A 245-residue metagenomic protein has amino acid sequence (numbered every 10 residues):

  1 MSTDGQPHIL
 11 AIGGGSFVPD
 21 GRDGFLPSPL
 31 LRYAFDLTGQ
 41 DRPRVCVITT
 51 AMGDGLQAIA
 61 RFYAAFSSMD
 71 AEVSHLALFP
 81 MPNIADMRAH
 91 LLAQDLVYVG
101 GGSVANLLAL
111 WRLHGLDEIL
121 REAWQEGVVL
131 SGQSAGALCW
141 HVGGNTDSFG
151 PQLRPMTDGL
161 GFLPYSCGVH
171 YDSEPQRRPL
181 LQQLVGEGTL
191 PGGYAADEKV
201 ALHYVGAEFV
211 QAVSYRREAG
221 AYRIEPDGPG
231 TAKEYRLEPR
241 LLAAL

Functional and structural regions predicted by a protein language model:
M1-R42, V47-A60, A64-S68, L96 (+2 more regions): C-terminal and late-domain segments of enzyme folds
A11, S74-A77, Y98-V99, L130-Q133 (+1 more regions): General beta-strand structural signal in soluble alpha/beta enzymes
P19, L107-L108, H141: Glycine/Thr-rich phosphate-binding loops of Rossmann-like dinucleotide-binding domains
D23-P27, P80, M87, L113 (+1 more regions): A conditional alpha-helix N-cap/helix-loop micro-motif detector
C46-G102, N106: Portal/gating segments that form or line small-molecule/metal binding sites
H90-A93, H114-G127: Catalytic-core regions built around general acid/base machinery
Y98-G101, L120-G143: Catalytic nucleophile loop
V104-H114: Glycine/threonine-rich flexible loop motifs
